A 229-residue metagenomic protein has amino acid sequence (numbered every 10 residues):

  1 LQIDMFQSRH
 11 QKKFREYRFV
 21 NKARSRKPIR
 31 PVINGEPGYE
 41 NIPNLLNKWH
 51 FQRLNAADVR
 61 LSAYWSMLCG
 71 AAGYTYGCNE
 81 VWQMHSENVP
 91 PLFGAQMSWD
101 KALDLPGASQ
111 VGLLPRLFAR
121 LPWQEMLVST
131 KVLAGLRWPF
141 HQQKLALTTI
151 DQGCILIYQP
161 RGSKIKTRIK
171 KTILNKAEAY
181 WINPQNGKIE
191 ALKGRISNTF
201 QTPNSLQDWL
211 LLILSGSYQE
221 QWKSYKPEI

Functional and structural regions predicted by a protein language model:
L1-A63, A71: Substrate-binding/catalytic cleft of secreted carbohydrate-active enzymes, primarily glycoside hydrolases
P31, E40-I42, N55-K193, T202-I229: Aromatic- and carboxylate-lined catalytic core of secreted/periplasmic carbohydrate-active enzymes
N198-F200: Short strand-edge motifs at loop-to-beta-strand transitions and within beta-strands of extracellular beta-rich domains
